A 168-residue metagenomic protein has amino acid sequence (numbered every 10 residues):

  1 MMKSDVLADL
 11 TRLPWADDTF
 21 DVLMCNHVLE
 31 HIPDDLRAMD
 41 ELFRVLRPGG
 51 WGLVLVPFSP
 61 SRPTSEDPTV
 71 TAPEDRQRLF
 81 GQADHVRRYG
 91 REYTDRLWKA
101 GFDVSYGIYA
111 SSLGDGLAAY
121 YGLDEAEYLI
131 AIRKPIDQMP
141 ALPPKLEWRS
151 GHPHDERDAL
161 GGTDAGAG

Functional and structural regions predicted by a protein language model:
M1-V70, R91-W98, Y128-P144: Conserved SAM-binding loop
K3, A8, Q82, G114-G116 (+1 more regions): Short, solvent-exposed coil/turn segments
D17, V86, Y121: Residue-level marker of regulatory loop/turn positions in helix-turn-helix DNA-binding domains and in histidine
T69-F80: Short glycine/proline- and charge-enriched loop/turn segments that cap or connect secondary-structure elements
G81-G107: Short alpha-helix
A100-F102, Y106-G161: Core SAM-dependent methyltransferase catalytic element
G161-G162, G166-G168: Residue-identity detector for glycine
